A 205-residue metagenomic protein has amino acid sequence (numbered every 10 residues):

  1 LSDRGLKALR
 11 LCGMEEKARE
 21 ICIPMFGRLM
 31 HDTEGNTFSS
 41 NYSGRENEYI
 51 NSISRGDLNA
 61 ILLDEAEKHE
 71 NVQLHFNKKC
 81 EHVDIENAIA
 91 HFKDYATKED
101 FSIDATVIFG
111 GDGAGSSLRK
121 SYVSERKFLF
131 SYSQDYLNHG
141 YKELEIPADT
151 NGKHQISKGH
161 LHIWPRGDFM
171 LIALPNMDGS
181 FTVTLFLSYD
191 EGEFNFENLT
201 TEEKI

Functional and structural regions predicted by a protein language model:
S2-E65: Active-site-adjacent segment of FAD-dependent monooxygenases/related oxidoreductases
D64, K78-I205: Conserved FAD-binding catalytic core of PHBH/FMO-like flavoproteins
Q73-H75: General small-molecule cofactor/ligand-binding pocket signal
